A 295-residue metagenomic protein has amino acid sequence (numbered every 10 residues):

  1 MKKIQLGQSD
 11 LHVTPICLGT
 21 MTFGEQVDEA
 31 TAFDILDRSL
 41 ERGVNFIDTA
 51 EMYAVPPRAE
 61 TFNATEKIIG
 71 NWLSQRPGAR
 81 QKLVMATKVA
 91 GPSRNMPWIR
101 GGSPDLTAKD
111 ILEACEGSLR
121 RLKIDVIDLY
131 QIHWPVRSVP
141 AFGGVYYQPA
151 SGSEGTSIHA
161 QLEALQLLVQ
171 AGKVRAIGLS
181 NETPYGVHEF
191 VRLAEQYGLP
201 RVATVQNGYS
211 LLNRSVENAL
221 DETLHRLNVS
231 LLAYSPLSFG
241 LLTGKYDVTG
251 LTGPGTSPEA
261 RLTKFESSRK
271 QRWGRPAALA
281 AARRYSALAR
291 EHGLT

Functional and structural regions predicted by a protein language model:
M1-K88, L112, D125, A164 (+2 more regions): N-terminal binding-site loop/beta-alpha segment at the start of enzyme catalytic domains that lines or forms
L6, L18, A32, I47 (+9 more regions): Conserved, mostly hydrophobic/aromatic
G7-G24, A86-G102, Q131, V136-V145: N-terminal small/glycine-rich loop or linker at the start of catalytic domains across soluble metabolic enzymes
T20-A30, P97-L112, Q148-T156: Active-site mouth loops of central-metabolism enzymes
V27-S39, T107-R121, I158, L162 (+1 more regions): Short, acidic/polar
P77, E116-D125, E195, G293: Phosphate/pyrophosphate-binding loops at sites that engage ATP/ADP/AMP, CoA/4′-phosphopantetheine, polyphosphate
N95-Q131, G208: Active-site gating/metal-coordination segments in enzymes
P135-T295: Beta/alpha (TIM)-barrel catalytic core signal, keyed to glycine-rich beta->alpha loops juxtaposed to Asp/Glu that bind
